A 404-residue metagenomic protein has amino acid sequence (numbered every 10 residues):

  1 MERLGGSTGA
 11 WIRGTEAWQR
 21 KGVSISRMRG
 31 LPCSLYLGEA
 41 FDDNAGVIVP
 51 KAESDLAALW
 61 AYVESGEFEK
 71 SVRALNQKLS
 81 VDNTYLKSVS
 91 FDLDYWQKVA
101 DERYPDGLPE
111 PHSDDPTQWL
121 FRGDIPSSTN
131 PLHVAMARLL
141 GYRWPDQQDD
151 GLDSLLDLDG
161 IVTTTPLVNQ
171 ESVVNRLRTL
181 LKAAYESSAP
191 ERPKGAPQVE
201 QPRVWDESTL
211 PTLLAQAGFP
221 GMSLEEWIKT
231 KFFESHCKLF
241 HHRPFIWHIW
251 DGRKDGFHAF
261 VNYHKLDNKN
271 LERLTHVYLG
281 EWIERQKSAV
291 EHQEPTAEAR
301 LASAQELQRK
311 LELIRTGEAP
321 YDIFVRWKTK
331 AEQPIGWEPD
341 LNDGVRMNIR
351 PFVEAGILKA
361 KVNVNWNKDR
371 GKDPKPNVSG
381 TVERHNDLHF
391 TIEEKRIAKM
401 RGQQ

Functional and structural regions predicted by a protein language model:
M1-K51, V99-D115, W119-D124, H133-D150 (+1 more regions): Polyanion-binding catalytic cores of nucleic-acid enzymes and NTP/SAM-utilizing transferases
G5-G6, A10-I12, L35, Y62 (+5 more regions): Short, well-ordered helical secondary-structure segments
T8-W11, R27, L31, D42 (+10 more regions): A near-ubiquitous, low-amplitude feature marking generic local secondary-structure context
E16, S24-V89: Basic, amphipathic alpha-helical recognition segments used for DNA target recognition
D55, Q97, T296-R300: Residue-level recognition of alpha-helical structural elements
A61, Y95-W96: Nucleic-acid-interacting cores, centered on viral/eukaryotic replication and modification enzymes
F91-L93: Short, flexible loop/turn segments at beta-strand junctions in immunoglobulin-like and fibronectin type III
P109, S113-Q404: Terminal accessory regions of large proteins
